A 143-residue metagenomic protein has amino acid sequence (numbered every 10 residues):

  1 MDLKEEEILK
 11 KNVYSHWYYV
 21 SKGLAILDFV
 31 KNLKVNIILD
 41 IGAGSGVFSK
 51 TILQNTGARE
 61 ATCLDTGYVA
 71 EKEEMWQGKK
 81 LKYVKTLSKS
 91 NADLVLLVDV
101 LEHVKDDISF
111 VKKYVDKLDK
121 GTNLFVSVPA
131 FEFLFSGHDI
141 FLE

Functional and structural regions predicted by a protein language model:
M1-S90, L94-V98, I108-V111, K117: Conserved N-terminal segment of class I S-adenosyl-L-methionine
L9-K11, F125-E143: Short, glycine-/aromatic-enriched active-site segment of Class I SAM-dependent methyltransferases
W17-V20, N123-S127: Short, composition-biased local secondary-structure segments
V20, G46, V104, F135 (+1 more regions): Loop/helix-junction capping segments adjacent to catalytic residues or to phosphate/diphosphate-binding pockets
D99, H103: A short His-aromatic
V104-I108, V128: A structural helix-start
V104-K105, L118-K120: Helix-to-beta-strand junctions that scaffold the AdoMet/dcAdoMet cofactor pocket in Class I SAM-dependent enzymes
D116-L118, S127: Conserved helix-to-beta-strand junction in the class I
